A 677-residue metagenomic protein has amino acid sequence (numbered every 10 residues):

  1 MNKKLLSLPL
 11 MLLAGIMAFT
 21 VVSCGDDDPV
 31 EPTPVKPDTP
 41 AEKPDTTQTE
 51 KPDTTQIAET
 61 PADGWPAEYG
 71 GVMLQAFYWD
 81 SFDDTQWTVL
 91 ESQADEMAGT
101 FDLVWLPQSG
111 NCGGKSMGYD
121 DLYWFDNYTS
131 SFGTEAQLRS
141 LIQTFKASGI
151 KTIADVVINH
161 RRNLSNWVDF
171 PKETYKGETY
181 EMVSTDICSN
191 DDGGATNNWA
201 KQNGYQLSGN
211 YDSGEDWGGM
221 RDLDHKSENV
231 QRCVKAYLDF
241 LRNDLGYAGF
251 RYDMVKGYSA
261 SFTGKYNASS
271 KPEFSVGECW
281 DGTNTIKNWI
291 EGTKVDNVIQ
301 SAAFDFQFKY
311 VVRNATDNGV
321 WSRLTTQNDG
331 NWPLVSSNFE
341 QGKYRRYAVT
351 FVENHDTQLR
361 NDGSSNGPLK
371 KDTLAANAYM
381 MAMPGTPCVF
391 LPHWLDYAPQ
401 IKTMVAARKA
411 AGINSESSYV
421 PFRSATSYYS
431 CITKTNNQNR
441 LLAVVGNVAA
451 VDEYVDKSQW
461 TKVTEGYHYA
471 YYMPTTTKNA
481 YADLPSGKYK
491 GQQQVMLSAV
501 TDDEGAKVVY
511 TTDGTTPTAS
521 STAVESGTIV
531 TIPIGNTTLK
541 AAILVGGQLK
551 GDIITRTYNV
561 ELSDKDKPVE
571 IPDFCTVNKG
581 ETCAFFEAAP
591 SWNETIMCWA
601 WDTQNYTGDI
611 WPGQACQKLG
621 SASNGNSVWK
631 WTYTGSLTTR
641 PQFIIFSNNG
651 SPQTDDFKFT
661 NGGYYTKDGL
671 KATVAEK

Functional and structural regions predicted by a protein language model:
M1-V22: Sec-dependent bacterial lipoprotein signal peptides
M17-D63: Bacterial Sec-dependent N-terminal signal peptides
I57-W79, V89-A98, Q108-L122, R139-I150 (+4 more regions): Active-site-proximal helices and loops of the catalytic beta/alpha 8
K115-F125, H160-Q206, A268-S269: Aromatic- and acidic-residue-enriched segments that line the glycan-binding/catalytic groove of carbohydrate-active
N447-A449, A499-A506, A589-E594, T639: Short proline/glycine-enriched turn/loop motifs at strand-loop junctions of beta-rich domains
T476-K567: Short, compositionally stereotyped local motifs that mark structural "simplifiers"
T516-G527, A589-L637, G650-F657: Aromatic-rich carbohydrate-binding modules that target alpha-glucans
G535-L539, T639-I644: Exposed beta-strand face motif in extracellular beta-rich ectodomains
